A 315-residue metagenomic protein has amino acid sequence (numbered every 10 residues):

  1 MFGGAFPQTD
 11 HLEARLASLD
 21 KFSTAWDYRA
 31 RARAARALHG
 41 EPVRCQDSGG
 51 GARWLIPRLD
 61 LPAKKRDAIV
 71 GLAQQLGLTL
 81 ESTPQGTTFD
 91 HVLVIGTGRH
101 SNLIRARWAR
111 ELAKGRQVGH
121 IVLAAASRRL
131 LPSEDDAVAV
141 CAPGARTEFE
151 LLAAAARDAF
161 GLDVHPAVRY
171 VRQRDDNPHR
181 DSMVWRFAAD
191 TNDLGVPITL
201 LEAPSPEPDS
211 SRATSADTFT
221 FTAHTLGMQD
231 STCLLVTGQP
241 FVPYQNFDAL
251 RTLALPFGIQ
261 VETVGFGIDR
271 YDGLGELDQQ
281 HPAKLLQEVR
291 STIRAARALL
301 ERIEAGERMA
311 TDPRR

Functional and structural regions predicted by a protein language model:
M1-P282: A structural signal for short, hydrophobic/glycine-enriched beta-strand patches
P282-R315: Low-complexity, Gly/Ser/Thr/Pro-rich intrinsically disordered linker/tail segments
